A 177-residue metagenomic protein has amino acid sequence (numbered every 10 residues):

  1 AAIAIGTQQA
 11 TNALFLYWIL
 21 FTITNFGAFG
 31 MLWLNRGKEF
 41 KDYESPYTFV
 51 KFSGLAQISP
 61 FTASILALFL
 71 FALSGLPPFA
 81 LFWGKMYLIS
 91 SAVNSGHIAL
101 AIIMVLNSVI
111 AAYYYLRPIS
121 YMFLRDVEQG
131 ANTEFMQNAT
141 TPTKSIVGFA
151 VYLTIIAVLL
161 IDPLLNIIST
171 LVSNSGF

Functional and structural regions predicted by a protein language model:
A1-F177: Alpha-helical transmembrane segments of multi-pass membrane proteins predominantly involved in bioenergetics
